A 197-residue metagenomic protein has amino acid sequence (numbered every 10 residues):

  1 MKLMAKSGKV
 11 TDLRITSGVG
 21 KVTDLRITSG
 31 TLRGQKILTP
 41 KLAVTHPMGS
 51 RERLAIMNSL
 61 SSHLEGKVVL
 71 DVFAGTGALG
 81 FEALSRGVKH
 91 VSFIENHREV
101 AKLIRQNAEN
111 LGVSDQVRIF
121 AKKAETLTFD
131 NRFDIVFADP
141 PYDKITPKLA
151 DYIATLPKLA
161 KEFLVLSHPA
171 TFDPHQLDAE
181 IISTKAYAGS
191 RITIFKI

Functional and structural regions predicted by a protein language model:
M1-I197: Class I S-adenosyl-L-methionine-dependent methyltransferase catalytic core
